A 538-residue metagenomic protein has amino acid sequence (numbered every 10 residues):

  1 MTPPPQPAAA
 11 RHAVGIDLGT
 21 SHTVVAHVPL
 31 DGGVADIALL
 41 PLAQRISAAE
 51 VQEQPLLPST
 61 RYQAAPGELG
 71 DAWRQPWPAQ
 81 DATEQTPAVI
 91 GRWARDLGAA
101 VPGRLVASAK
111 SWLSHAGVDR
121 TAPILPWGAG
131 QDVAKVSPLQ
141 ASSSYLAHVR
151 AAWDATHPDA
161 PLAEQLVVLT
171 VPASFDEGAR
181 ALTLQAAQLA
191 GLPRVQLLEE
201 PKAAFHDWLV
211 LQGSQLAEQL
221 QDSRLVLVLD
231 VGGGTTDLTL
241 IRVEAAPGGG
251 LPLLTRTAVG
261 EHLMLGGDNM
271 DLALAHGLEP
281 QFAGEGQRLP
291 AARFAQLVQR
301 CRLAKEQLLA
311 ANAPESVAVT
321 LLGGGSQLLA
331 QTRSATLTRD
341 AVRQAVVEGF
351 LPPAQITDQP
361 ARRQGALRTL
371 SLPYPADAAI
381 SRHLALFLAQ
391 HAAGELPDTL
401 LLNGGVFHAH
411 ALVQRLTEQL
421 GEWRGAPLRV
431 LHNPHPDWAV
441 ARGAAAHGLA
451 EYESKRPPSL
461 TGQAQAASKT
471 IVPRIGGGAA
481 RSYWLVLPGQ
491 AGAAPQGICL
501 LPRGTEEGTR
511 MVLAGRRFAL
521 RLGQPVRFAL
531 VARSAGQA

Functional and structural regions predicted by a protein language model:
M1-R11, L197-L229, A389-Q390, A439-L460 (+1 more regions): Conserved phosphate-binding catalytic cores of ATP/NTP-utilizing and phosphoryl-transfer enzymes
P5-A35, A109, G213-R256, C301 (+1 more regions): Gly/Thr-rich phosphate-binding beta-strand-loop-beta motif of the actin/hexokinase/Hsp70
D31, A35-L189, E199, L272-V317 (+1 more regions): Phosphate-binding loop and its immediate beta->loop->alpha context in nucleotide/phosphate-handling enzymes
S144-A160, D207-Q219, G349-P397, R415 (+2 more regions): Phosphate/ATP-binding catalytic cores across multiple sugar-kinase/actin-like superfamilies, primarily ASKHA
A151-P161, L166, A173-F175, T183-T235 (+4 more regions): Hydrophobic, small-residue-rich alpha-helical packing segments that form membrane-like cores
V167-L182, G325-S326, L372-A379, L396-Q419 (+1 more regions): Glycine-rich phosphate-binding loops at beta-strand->alpha-helix junctions
A190-A203, P373, L416-A445: Conserved phosphate-binding/catalytic loops in two-lobed NTP-binding clefts
G323-A393, T461-A538: Acidic low-complexity intrinsically disordered segments
